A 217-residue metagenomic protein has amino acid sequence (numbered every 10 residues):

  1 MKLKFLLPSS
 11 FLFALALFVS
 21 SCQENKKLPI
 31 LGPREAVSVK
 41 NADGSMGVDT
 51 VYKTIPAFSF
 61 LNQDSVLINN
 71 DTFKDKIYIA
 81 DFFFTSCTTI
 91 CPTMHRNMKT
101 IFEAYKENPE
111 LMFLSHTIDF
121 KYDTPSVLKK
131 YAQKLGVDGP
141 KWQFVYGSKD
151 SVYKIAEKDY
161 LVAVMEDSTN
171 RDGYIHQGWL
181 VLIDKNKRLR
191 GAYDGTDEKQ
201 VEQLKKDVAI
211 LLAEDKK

Functional and structural regions predicted by a protein language model:
M1-A57, K217: N-terminal targeting signals for export/organelle localization
T50, D64-S65, T72, S151 (+1 more regions): Coil residues (strongly favoring Ser/Thr
I55-P56, Y78, Q177-W179: Short loop/turn microsegments at loop-to-beta-strand junctions
I68-M98, L114: Short active-site neighborhood of thiol/selenol oxidoreductases, capturing the structured segment around
E110-T124, P140-V152: Thiol-based oxidoreductase modules, predominantly thioredoxin-like and allied folds used for disulfide exchange
K129-Q177: Short, internal strand/loop/helix patches that form the active-site neighborhood or redox-interaction surface
E166-K217: Thiol-/selenol-based redox modules, centered on thioredoxin-like and closely related oxidoreductase domains
